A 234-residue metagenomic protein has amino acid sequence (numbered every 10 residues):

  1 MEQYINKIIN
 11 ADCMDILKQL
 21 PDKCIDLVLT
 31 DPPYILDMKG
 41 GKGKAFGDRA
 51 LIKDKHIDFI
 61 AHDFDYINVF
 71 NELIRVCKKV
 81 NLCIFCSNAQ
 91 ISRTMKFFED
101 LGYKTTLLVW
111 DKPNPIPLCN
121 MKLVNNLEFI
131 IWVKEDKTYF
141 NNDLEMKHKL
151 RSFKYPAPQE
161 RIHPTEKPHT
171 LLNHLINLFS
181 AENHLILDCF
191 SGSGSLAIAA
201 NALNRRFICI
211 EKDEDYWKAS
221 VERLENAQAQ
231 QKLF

Functional and structural regions predicted by a protein language model:
E2-I210, D215-W217: Core catalytic lobe of class I
A89, E225-F234: Class I S-adenosyl-L-methionine-dependent methyltransferase module
S220-V221: Conserved SAM-binding loop
